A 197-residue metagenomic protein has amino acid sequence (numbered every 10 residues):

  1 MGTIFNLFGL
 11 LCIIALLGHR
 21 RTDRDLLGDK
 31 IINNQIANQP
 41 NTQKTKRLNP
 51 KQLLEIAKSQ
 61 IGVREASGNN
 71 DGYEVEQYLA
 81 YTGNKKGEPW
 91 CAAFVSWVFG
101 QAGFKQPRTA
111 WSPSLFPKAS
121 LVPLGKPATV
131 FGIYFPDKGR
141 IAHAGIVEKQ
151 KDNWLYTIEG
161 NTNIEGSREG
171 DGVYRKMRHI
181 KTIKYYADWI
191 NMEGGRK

Functional and structural regions predicted by a protein language model:
M1, L124-G125, E193-K197: Short intrinsically disordered terminal tails
G2-L10: Sec-dependent signal peptide recognition, specifically the positively charged N-region followed immediately by
L11-G18: Hydrophobic h-region of N-terminal signal peptides that target proteins for export in Gram-negative bacteria
R20-P40, I141-K197: Aromatic- and glycine-rich peptidoglycan recognition patches
T22-A102, A187-I190, R196-K197: N-terminal capping segments
N49-E55, F104-S167: ...with weaker cross-activation on analogous glycine-rich loops/strands in unrelated enzymes
V75, L115, V173: Short clusters of hydrophobic/aromatic residues that line enzyme substrate/ligand-binding pockets
